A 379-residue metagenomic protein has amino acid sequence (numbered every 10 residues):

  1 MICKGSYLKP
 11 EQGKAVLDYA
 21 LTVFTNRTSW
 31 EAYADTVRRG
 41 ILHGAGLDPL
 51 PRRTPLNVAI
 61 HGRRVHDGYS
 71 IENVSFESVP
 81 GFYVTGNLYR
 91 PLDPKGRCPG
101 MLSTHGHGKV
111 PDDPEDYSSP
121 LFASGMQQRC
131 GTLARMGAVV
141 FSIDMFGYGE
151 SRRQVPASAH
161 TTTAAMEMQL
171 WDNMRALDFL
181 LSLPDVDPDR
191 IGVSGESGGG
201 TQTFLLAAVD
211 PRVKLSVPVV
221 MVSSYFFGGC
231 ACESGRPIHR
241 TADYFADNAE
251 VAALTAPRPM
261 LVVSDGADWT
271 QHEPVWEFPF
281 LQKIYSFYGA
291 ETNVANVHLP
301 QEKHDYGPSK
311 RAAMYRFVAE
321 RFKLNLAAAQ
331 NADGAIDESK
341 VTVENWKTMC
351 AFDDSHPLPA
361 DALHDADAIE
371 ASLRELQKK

Functional and structural regions predicted by a protein language model:
M1-Y83, A256, V263-K379: Alpha/beta-hydrolase-fold serine-hydrolase catalytic core, especially in secreted/extracellular enzymes
G62-L121: Glycine-rich active-site/cofactor-binding loop and its immediate structural neighborhood
K95-S182, V222-C232, P237: Cap/lid segment of the alpha/beta-hydrolase catalytic domain
R97-P99, M136-V139, D187-R190, P211-L215 (+2 more regions): Loop/turn elements at helix/coil->beta-strand transitions in domains of secreted/extracellular proteins
D185-S197: Alpha/beta-hydrolase fold nucleophile elbow
S194, V219-V220, L299: Alpha/beta-hydrolase-fold catalytic nucleophile elbow
G195-A207: Glycine-rich nucleophile elbow surrounding the catalytic serine of serine-hydrolase chemistry
V213-A253, R258, D265-F278, I284-A290: Mobile cap/lid helix-loop segments that gate and shape the active-site cleft of serine hydrolases
